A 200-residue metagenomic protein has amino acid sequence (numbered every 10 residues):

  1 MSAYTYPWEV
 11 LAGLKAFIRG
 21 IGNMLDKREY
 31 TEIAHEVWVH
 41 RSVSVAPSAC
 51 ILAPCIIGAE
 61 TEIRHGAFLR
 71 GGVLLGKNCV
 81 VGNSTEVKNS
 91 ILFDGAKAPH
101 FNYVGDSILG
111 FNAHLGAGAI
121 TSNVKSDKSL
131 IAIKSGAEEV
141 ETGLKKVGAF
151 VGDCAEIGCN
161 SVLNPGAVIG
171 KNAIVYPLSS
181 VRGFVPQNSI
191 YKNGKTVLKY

Functional and structural regions predicted by a protein language model:
M1-H35, A167, N172, L178 (+1 more regions): Terminal amphipathic alpha-helical/low-complexity segments used for targeting or macromolecular assembly
Y6, V43, T61, S90 (+1 more regions): Conserved hydrophobic/aromatic pocket- or pore-lining residues that grip, position, or stack substrates in active sites
A34, H40, L52, G110 (+1 more regions): Residue-level recognition of the GNAT/N-acetyltransferase active site
V39-S84: Glycine-rich active-site/cofactor-binding loop and its immediate structural neighborhood
N83, N89-G95, P99-Y200: Glycine-rich hexapeptide-repeat left-handed beta-helix
